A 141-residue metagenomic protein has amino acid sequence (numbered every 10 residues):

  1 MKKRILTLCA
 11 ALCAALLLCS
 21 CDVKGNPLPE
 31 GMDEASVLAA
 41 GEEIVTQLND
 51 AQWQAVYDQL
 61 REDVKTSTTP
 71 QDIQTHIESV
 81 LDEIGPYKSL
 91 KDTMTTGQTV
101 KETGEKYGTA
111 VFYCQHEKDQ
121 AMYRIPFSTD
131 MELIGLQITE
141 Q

Functional and structural regions predicted by a protein language model:
M1-C9: Bacterial N-terminal signal peptides that target proteins for export
I5, G41, I77: Short amphipathic alpha-helical/adjacent loop interface patches that line ligand and macromolecule-binding sites
A11-C13: Repetitive helical segments and hydrophobic/amphipathic motifs
L16-S20: C-terminal motif of bacterial Sec signal peptides marking the signal peptidase cleavage site
C21-D50: Short, low-complexity N-terminal intrinsically disordered segments enriched in polar/charged residues
Q54-E105: Short solvent-exposed beta->alpha transition segments
M94-Q141: Exposed beta-sheet edge and beta->alpha loop/turn motif
